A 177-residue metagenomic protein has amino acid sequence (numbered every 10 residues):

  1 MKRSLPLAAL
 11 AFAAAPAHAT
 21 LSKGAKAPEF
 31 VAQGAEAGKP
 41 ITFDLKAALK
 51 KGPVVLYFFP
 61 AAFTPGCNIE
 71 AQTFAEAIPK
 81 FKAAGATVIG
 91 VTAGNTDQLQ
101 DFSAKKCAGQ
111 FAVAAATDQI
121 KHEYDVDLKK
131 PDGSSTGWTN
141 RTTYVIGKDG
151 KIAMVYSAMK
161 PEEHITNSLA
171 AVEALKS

Functional and structural regions predicted by a protein language model:
S4-G34: N-proximal helix/coil linker or "cap" segments that precede and/or mark the start of modular domains
P28, P53, N140-T142: Short loop/turn microsegments at loop-to-beta-strand junctions
A32-P53: A short beta-strand-turn-helix
E36-A37, T117, D149: Residue-level recognition of short loop/turn positions
V54, F59-F63, N95: Short pre-active-site segment immediately N-terminal to redox-active cysteine/selenocysteine motifs in thiol-based
N68-F111, I120: Structural microenvironment flanking redox-active thiols in thiol-disulfide oxidoreductases
G109-F111, L128-P131, G137-Y144: Structural micro-motif
G137-S177: Thiol-/selenol-based redox modules, centered on thioredoxin-like and closely related oxidoreductase domains
